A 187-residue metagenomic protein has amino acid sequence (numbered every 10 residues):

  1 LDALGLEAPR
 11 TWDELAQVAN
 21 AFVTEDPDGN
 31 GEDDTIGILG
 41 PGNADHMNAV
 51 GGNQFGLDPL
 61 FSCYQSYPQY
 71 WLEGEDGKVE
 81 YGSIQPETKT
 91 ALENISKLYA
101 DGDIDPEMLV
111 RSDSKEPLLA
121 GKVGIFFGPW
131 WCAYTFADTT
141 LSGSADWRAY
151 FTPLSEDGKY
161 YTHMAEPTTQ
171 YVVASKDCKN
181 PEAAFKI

Functional and structural regions predicted by a protein language model:
L1-I187: Extracytoplasmic/secretory soluble proteins
